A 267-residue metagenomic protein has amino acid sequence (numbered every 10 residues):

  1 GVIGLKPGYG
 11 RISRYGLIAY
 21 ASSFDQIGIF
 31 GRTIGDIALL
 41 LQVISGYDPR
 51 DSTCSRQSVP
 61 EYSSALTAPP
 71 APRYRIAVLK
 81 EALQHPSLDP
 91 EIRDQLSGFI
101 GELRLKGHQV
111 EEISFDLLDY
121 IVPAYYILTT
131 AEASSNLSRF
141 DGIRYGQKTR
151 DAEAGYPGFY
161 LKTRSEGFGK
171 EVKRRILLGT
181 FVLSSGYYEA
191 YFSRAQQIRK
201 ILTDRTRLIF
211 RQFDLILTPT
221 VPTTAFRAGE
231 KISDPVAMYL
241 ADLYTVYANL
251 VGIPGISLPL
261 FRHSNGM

Functional and structural regions predicted by a protein language model:
G1-G4, P235: A glycine- and small-aliphatic-rich helix-loop capping segment at beta-alpha/alpha-beta transitions that lines
I3-D94, F99, G155-K162: A short helix-breaking turn/cap at a secondary-structure junction
G8, I27, R32-I34, K80-E81 (+5 more regions): Fold-independent oxyanion-binding glycine-rich loops and adjacent beta-strand/coil segments at enzyme active sites
S13, D48-C54, H108-S114, G146-K148 (+1 more regions): Acidic/polar loop patches that form or flank catalytic/metal-binding clefts of enzymes that bind anionic ligands
Y20-F24, D119-I121, M267: Short glycine-enriched loop/turn motifs at secondary-structure junctions
S52-V59, Y74-A82, I113-Y126, E153 (+2 more regions): Flexible, acidic loop-helix segments that line cofactor/substrate-binding pockets
S87-E91, A124, E230-I232: Short, solvent-exposed loop/turn segments at secondary-structure boundaries
E102-L105, V110, Y120, T129-S135 (+2 more regions): Glycine-rich, small-residue loops and helix-cap segments that act as flexible hinges at active-site edges
